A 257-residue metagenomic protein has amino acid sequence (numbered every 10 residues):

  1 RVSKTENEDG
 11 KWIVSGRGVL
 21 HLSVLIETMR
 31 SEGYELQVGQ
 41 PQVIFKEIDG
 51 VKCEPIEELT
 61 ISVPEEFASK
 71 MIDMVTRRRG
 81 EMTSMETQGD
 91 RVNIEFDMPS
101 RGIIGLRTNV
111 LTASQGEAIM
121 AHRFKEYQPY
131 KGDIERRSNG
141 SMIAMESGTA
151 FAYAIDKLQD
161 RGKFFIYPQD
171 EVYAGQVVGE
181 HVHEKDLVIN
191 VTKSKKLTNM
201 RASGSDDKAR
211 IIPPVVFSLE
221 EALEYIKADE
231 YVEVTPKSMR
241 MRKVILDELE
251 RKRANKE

Functional and structural regions predicted by a protein language model:
R1-E257: Accessory interaction regions appended to the cores of large information-processing enzymes
